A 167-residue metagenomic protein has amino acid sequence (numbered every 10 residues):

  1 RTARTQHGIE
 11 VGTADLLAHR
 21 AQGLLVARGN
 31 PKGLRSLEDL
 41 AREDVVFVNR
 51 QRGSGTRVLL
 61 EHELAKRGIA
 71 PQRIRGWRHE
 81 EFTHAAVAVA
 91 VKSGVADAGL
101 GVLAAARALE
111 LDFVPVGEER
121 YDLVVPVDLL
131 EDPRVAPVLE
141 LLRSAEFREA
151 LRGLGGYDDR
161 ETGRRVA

Functional and structural regions predicted by a protein language model:
R1-D39: N-terminal segment of the mature folded domain
R1-T2, A88-G117: A ligand-binding cleft/hinge motif common to bilobed small-molecule-binding domains
H19-A21, L111-E140, D159-V166: Periplasmic-binding protein-like
S36, A86-V87: Short acidic active-site motifs
E38-V58: Short loop->beta-strand "edge-of-pocket" segments that line small-molecule binding or catalytic clefts across diverse
P71-H84: Short beta-strand-to-loop elements that line the ligand-binding cleft of bilobed periplasmic-binding protein-like
L142-D158: Periplasmic-binding protein-like
